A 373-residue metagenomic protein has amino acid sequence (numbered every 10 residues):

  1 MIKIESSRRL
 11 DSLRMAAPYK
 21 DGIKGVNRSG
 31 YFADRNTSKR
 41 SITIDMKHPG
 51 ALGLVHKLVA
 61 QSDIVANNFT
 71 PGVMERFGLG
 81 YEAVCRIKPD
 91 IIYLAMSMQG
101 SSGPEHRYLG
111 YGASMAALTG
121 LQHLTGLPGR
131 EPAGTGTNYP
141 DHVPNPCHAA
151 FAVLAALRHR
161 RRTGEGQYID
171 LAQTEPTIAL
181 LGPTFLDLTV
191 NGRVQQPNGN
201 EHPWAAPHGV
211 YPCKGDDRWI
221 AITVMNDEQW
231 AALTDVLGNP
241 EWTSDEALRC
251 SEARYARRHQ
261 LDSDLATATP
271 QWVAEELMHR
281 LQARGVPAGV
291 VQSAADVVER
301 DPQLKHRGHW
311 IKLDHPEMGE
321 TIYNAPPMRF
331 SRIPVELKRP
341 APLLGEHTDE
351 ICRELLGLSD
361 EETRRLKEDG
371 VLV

Functional and structural regions predicted by a protein language model:
M1-A152, A156-E165, L343, D349-V373: N-terminal helix-loop segment corresponding to the beta1-alpha1 unit of nucleotide/adenylate-binding folds
R8, M98-G100, Q173-I178, G215 (+2 more regions): Glycine-rich beta-alpha junction loops
A133-P144, G166, N198-H202, A206-H208 (+3 more regions): A short glycine-threonine-serine/GTX helix/turn-capping micro-motif
N138-L154, Q173-L181, M225, Q229: Mid-domain beta-loop-alpha active-site segment that forms a flexible, acidic cofactor/metal-binding surface
L157-G199, A294: Substrate-binding/catalytic subdomain of NAD(P)-dependent oxidoreductase enzymes
P207-R284, A288: Aromatic-enriched alpha-helical interface/lid elements that frame and gate functional surfaces
R249, D314-R364: Flexible, small-/acidic-enriched active-site or ligand-binding loops
A283-K338: A glycine-rich dinucleotide-binding beta-alpha-beta segment and adjacent secondary-structure elements that constitute
